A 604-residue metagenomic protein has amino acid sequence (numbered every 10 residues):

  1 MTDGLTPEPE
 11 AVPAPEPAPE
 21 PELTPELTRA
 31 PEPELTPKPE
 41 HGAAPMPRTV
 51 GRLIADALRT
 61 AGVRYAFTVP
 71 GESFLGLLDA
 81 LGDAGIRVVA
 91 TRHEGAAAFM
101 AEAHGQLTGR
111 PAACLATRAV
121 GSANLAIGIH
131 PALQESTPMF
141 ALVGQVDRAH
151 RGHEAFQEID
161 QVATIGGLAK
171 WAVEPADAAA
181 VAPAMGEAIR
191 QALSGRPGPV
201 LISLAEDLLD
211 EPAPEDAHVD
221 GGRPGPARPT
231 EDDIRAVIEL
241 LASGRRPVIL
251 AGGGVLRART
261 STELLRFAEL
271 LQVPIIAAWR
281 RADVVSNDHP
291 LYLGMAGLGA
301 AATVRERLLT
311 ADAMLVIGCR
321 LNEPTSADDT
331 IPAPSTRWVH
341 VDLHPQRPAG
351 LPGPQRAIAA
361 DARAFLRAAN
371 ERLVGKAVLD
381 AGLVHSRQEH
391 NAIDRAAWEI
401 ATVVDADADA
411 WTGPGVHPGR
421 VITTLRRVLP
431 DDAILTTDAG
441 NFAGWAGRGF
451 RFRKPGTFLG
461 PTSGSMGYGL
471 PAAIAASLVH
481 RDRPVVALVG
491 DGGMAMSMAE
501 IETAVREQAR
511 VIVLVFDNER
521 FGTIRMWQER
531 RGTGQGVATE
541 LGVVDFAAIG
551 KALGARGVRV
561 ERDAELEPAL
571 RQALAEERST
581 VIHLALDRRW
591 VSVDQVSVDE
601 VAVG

Functional and structural regions predicted by a protein language model:
D3-A43: Intrinsically disordered, low-complexity proline-rich tandem-repeat tracts
D3-P7, L35-L379, T424, V428-D431 (+3 more regions): N-terminal alpha/beta PP-like core and its mobile active-site loop of ThDP/TPP-dependent enzymes
L35-M46, A179, E215-A217, P334-A439 (+2 more regions): Phosphate/pyrophosphate-binding active-site segments
I54-A55, A61, V69-G82, H390-A476 (+1 more regions): Active-site diphosphate/adenylate-binding microenvironment
F74, E94-F99, F442-G444, R562-L566: Short acidic loop-to-helix transition motifs that present clustered carboxylates
T91-R92, P274-R280, G440, E561-A564 (+1 more regions): Beta-strand->loop->alpha-helix junctions that form or flank phosphate-binding loops in nucleotide-handling enzymes
L142, H150-Q157, L298, R305 (+6 more regions): Thiamine diphosphate
E323-A327, A369-L379, L383-E399, L470 (+3 more regions): Hydrophobic, well-ordered secondary-structure segments that either form specific early membrane-associated helices used
